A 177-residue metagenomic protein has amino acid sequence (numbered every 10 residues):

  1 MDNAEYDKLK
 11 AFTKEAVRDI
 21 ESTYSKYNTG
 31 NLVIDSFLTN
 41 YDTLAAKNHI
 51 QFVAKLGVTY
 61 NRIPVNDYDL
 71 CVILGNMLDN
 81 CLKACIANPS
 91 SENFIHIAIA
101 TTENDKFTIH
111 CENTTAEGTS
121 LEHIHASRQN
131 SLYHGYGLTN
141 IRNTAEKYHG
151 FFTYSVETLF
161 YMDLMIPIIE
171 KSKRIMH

Functional and structural regions predicted by a protein language model:
K14-R18, G30-K47: Short beta-to-alpha transition helix within the HATPase_c
K26, A54-I73, Q129: Conserved short strand/loop->alpha-helix "switch" segment adjacent to the catalytic nucleotide/phosphoryl-transfer site
D67-S91, R142-T144: Conserved ATP-binding N-box helix of the HATPase_c
E92-D105: Short beta-strand/loop element within the Bergerat-fold HATPase_c
K106-G135, P167, K173-H177: Glycine-rich/acidic phosphate-handling loop/turn and adjacent ATP-lid/helix of nucleotide-binding kinase/ATPase domains
G137, I141: Short alpha-helical Gxxx[C/S/T] motif in the catalytic ATP-binding
E146-S155, L159: Glycine-rich ATP-binding loops of the HATPase_c
T158-E170: Short C-terminal beta-strand
